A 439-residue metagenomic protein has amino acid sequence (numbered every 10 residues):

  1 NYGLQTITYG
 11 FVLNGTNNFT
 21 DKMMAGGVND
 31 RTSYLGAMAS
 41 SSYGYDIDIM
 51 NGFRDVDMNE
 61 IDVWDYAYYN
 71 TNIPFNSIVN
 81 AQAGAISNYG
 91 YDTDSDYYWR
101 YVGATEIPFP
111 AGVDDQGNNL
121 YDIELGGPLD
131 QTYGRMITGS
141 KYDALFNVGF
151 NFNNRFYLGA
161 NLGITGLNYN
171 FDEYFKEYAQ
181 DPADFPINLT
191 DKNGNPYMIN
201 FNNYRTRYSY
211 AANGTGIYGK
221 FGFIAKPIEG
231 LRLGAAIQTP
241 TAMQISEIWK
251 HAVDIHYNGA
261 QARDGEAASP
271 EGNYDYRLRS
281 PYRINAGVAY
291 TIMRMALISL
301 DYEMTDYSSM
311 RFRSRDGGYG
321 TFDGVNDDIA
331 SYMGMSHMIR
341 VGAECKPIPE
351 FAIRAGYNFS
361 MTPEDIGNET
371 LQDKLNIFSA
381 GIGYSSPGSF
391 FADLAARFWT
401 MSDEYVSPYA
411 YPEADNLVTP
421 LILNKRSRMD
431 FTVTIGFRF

Functional and structural regions predicted by a protein language model:
G3-F439: Outer-membrane beta-barrel porins/channels
